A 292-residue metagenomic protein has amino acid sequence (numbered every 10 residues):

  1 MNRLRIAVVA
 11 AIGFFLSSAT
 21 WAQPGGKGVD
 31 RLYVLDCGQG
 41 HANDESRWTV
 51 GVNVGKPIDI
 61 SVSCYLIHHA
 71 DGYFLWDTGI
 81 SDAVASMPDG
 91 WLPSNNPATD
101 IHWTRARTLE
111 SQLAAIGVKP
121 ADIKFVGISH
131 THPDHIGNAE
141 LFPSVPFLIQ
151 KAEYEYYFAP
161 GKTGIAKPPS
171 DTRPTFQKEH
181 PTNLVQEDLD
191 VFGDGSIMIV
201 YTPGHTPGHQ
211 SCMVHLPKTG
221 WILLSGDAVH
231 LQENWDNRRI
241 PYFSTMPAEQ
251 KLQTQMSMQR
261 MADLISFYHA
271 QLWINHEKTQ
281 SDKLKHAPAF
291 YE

Functional and structural regions predicted by a protein language model:
M1-R5: Positively charged n-region of N-terminal signal peptides that target proteins for export
A7-S18: Bacterial N-terminal signal peptides
A19-S111, D122, T219-G226, R260 (+1 more regions): Metallo-beta-lactamase
Q23, K27, T104-D122, Q150-Y201 (+1 more regions): Metallo-beta-lactamase
C37-G38, T78-I80, T131, A152 (+3 more regions): Active-site metal-binding loops of divalent metal-dependent hydrolases
D82, P97-S111, M213, K218-E292: Cap/insert and terminal regions of metallo-dependent hydrolase folds
I123-D134: Metallo-beta-lactamase
E140-P143: Short, conserved loop/helix-junction motifs that constitute active-site signature segments in enzyme catalytic cores
